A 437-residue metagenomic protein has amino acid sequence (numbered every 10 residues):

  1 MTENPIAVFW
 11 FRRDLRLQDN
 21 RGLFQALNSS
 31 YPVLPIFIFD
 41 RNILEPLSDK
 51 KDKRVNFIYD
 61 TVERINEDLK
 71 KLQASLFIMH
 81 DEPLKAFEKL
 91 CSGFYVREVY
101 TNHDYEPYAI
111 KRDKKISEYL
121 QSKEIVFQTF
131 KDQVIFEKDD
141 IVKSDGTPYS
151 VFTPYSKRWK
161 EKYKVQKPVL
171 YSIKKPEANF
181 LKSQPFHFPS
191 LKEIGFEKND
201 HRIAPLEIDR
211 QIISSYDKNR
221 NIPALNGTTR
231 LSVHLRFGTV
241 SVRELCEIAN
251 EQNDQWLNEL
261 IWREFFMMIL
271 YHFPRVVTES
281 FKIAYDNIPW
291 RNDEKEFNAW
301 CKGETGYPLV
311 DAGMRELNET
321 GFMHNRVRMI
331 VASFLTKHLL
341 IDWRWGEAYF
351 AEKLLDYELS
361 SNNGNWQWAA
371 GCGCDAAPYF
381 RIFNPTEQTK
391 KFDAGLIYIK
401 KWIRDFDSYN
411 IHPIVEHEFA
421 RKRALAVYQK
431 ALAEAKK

Functional and structural regions predicted by a protein language model:
M1-Y163, R315, A426-A431, A435: Trp/Phe/Arg-rich N-terminal binding region typifying the photolyase-homology
R13, D113-K114, E264, V327-M329 (+1 more regions): Hydrophobic alpha-helical segments, especially transmembrane helices and their immediate juxtamembrane helical caps
F24, D311, E418-K422: A broad detector of short, well-ordered amphipathic alpha-helices that serve as recognition/interaction surfaces
S48, D52-N56, W300, T389 (+1 more regions): Charge-dense, low-complexity intrinsically disordered segments
I125, G227-K400, D405: Active-site-proximal binding-pocket segments
I125, T147-Y285, T389-K437: Glycine/tryptophan-enriched, flexible segments
